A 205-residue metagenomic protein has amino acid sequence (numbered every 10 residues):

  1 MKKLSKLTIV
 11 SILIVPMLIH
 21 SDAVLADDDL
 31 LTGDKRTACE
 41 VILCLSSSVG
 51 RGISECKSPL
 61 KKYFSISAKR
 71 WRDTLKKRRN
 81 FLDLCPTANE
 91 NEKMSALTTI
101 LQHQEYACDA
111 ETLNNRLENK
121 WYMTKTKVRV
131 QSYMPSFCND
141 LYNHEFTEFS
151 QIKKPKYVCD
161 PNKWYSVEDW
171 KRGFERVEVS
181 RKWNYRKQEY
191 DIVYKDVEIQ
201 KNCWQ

Functional and structural regions predicted by a protein language model:
M1-V10: Bacterial N-terminal signal peptides that target proteins for export
S11-V15: Repetitive helical segments and hydrophobic/amphipathic motifs
H20-S21: N-terminal signal peptide c-region/cleavage motif recognized by signal peptidases
L30-K62: Short N-proximal segments of mature Sec-exported proteins
I53-L75, R79: Active-site-surrounding "flap" and adjacent substrate/cofactor-binding loops of secreted or lumenal enzymes, prototyped
T87-Q205: Low-complexity intrinsically disordered segments
